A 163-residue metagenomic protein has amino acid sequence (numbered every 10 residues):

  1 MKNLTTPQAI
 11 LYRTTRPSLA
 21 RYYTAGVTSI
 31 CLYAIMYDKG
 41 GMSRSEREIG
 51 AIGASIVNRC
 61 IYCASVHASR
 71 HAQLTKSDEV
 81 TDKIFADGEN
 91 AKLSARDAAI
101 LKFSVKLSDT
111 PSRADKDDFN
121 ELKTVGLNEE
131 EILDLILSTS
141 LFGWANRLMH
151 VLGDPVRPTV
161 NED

Functional and structural regions predicted by a protein language model:
M1-D163: Hydrophobic alpha-helical segments
